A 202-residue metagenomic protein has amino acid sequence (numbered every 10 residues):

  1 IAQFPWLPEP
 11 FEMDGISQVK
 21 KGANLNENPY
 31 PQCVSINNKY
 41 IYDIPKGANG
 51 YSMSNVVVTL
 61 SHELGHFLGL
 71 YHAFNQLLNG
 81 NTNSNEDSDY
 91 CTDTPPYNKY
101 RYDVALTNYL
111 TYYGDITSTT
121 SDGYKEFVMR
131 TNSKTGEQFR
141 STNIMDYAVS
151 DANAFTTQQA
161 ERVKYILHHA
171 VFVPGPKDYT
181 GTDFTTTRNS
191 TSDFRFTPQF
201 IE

Functional and structural regions predicted by a protein language model:
I1-S61, F67-E202: Extracellular (secreted or membrane-anchored) zinc-dependent metallopeptidases, primarily metzincins but also closely
